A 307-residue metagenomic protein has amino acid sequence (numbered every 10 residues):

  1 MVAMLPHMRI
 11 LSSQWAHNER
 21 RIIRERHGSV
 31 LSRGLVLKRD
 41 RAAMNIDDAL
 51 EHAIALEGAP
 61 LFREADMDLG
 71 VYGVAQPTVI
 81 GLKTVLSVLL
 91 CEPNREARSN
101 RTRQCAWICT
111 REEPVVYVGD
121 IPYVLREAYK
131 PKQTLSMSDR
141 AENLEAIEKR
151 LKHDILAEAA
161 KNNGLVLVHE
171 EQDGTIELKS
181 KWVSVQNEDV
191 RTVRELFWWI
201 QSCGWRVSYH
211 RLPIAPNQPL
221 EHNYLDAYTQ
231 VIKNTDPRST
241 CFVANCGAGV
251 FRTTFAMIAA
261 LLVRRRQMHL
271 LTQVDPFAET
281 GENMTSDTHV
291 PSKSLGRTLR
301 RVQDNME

Functional and structural regions predicted by a protein language model:
P6-F242, I258-N283, P291: Cysteine-based protein phosphatase catalytic domain of the PTP/DSP
V250-M257: Glycine-rich nucleophile elbow surrounding the catalytic serine of serine-hydrolase chemistry
M284-E307: Long, compositionally biased intrinsically disordered terminal regions
